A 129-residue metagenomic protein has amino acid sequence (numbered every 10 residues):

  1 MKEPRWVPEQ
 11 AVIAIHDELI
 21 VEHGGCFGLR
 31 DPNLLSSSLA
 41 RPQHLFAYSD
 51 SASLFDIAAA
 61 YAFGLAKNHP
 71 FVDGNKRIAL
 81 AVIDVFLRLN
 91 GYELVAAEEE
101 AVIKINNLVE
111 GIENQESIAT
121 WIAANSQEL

Functional and structural regions predicted by a protein language model:
M1-L129: FIC/Doc superfamily catalytic core
